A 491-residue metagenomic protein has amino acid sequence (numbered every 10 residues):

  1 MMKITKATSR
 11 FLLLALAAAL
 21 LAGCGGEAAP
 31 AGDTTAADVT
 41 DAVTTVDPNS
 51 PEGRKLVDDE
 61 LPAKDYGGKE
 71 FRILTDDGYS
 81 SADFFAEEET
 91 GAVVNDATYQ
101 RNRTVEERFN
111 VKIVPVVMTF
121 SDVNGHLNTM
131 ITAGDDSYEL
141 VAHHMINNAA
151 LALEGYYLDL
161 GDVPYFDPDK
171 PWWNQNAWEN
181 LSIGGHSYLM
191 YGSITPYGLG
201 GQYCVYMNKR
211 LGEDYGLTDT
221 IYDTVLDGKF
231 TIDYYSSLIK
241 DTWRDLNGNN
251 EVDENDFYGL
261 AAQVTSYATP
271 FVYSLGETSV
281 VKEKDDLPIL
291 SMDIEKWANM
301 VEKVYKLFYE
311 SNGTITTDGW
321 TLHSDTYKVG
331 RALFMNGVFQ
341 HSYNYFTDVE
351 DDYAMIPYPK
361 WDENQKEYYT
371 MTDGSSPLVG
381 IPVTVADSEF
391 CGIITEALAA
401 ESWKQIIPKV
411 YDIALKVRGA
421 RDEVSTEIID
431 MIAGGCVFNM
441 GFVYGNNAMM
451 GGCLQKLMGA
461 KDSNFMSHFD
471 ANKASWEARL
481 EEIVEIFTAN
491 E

Functional and structural regions predicted by a protein language model:
A19-G23: C-terminal motif of bacterial Sec signal peptides marking the signal peptidase cleavage site
D83-N110, R210: Short, polar/charged alpha-helical segment
R108-S182: Extracytoplasmic "Venus flytrap"/periplasmic binding protein-like
A152-G155, Q175-D223, A261-D285, D373-P382: Periplasmic solute-binding protein
Y165-W173, V225-D227, T278-N299, E363-Y369: Short, solvent-exposed loop/beta-turn-alpha elements that line the ligand-binding surface or hinge of extracytoplasmic
S236-D241, F271-D318: Glycine-centered hinge/linker elements that transmit conformational signals in sensory and ligand-binding systems
Y309, F346-L415: Extracytoplasmic/periplasmic substrate-recognition and gating elements
V383-G392, A399-E491: Conserved C-terminal helix/tail region of periplasmic/extracytoplasmic solute-binding proteins
